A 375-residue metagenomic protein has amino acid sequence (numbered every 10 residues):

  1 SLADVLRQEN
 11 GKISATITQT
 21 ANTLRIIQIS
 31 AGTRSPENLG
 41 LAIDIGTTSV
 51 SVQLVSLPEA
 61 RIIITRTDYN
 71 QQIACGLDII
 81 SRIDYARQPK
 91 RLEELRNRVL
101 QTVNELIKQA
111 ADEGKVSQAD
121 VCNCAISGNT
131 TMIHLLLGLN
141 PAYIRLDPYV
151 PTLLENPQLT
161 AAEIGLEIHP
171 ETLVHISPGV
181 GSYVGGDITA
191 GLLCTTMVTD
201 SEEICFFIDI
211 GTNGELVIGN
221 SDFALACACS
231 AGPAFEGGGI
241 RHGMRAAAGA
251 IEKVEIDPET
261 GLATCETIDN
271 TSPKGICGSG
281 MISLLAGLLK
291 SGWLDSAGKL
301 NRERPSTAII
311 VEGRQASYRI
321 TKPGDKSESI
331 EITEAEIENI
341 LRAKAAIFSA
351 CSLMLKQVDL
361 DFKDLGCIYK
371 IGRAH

Functional and structural regions predicted by a protein language model:
S1-A42, T47, L95-C124, T131-F206 (+1 more regions): Nucleotide/phosphate-binding catalytic cleft detector across ATP-hydrolyzing and phosphate-transferring enzymes
G46-T47, V52-L54, A60-D78, Y143-Q158 (+2 more regions): Glycine-rich phosphate-binding loop of actin/hexokinase-like ATP-binding domains
Q71-E113, G239, A250-E255, N339-R342 (+1 more regions): N-terminal phosphate-binding loop and adjacent alpha-helix
L77-L92, E167-I176, T264-E266, S317-I337: Gly-rich Lys/Arg/Thr-decorated short loops/hinges at beta-loop-alpha junctions or inter-strand turns that position
T196-T199, E266-S272, S349-Y369: Hydrophobic alpha-helical bundle architecture
E266-E303: C-terminal catalytic or substrate-handling cores of phosphate/nucleotide- and metal-cofactor-dependent proteins acting
L289-V358: A contiguous, well-structured pocket-lining segment that forms one wall/lid of small-molecule binding clefts in soluble
A374-H375: Conserved small/polar residues in nucleotide/adenosyl-binding loops
